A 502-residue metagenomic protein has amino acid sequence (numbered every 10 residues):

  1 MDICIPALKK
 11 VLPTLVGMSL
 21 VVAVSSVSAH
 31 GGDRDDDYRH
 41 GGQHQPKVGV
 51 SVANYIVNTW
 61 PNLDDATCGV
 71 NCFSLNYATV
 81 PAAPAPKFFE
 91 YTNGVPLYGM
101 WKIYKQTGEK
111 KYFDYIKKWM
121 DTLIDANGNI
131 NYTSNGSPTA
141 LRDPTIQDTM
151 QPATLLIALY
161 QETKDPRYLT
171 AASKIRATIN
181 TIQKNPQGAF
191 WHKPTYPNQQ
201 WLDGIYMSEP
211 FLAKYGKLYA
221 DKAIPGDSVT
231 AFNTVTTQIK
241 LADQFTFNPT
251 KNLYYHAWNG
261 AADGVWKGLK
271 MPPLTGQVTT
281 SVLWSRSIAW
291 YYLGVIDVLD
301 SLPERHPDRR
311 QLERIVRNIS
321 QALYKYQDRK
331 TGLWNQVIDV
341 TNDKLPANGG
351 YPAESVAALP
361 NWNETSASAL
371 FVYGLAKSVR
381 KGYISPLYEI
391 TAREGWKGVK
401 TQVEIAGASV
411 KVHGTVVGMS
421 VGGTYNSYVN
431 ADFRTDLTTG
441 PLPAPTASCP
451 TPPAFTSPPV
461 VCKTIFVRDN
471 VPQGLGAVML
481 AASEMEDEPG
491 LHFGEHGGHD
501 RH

Functional and structural regions predicted by a protein language model:
D2-L15: Bacterial N-terminal signal peptides that target proteins for export
T14-A23: Bacterial N-terminal signal peptides
H30-G32: Boundary of Sec targeting at the N-terminus
G41-G94, Q106-Q147, Q151-A153, L159-E162 (+5 more regions): CBM-like carbohydrate-recognition segments
Y55, K102, T122, K174-T181 (+9 more regions): Alpha-helical scaffold segments in carbohydrate-active enzymes
D125-M271: Extended ligand-binding groove/face enriched in aromatic
Y215-N233, V298-R310, S378-P386: Inter-helical turn/loop segments and adjacent helix faces that build the functional surface of alpha-helical bundle
W290-T341: Oxyanion-binding "anion nests"
